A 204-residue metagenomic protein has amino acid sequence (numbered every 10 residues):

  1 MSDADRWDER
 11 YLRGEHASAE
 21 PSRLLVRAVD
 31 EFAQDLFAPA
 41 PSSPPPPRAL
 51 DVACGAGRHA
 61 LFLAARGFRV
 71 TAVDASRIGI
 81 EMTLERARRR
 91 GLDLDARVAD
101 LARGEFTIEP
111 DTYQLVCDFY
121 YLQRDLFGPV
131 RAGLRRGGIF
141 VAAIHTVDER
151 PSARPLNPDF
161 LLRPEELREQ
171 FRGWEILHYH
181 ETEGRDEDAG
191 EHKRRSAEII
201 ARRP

Functional and structural regions predicted by a protein language model:
M1-P44: Conserved class I S-adenosyl-L-methionine
P46-G55: Conserved class I S-adenosyl-L-methionine
V70-D74: Conserved SAM-binding motif I beta-strand of class I
S76-I78: Conserved SAM/SAH-binding beta-strand->alpha-helix loop
R90-A102: Conserved SAM-binding strand-loop segment of SAM-dependent methyltransferases
T107-L115: A short acidic, Gly/Pro-enriched loop at the edge of an enzyme's catalytic core that lines a small-molecule cofactor
L122-A132: A short, conserved alpha-helix within the catalytic core of class I
G138-H145: Conserved beta-strand signature within the Rossmann-like core of class I S-adenosyl-L-methionine
